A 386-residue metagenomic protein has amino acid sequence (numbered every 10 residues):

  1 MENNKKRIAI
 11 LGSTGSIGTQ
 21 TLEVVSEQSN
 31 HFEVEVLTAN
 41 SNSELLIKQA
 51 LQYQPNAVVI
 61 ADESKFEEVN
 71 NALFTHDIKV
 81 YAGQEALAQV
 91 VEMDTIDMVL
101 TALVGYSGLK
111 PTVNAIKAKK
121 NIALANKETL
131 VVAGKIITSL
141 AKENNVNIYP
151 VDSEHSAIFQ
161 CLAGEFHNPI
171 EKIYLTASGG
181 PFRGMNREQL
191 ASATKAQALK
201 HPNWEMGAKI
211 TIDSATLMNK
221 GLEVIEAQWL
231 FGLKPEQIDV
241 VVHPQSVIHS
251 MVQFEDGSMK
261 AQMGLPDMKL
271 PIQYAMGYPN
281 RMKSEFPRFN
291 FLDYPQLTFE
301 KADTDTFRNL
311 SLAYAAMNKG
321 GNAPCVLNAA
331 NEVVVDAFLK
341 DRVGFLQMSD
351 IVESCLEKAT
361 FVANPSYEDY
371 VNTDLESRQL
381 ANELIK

Functional and structural regions predicted by a protein language model:
M1-K386: Catalytic, metal-anchored helix/loop core of enzyme active sites in primary metabolism
